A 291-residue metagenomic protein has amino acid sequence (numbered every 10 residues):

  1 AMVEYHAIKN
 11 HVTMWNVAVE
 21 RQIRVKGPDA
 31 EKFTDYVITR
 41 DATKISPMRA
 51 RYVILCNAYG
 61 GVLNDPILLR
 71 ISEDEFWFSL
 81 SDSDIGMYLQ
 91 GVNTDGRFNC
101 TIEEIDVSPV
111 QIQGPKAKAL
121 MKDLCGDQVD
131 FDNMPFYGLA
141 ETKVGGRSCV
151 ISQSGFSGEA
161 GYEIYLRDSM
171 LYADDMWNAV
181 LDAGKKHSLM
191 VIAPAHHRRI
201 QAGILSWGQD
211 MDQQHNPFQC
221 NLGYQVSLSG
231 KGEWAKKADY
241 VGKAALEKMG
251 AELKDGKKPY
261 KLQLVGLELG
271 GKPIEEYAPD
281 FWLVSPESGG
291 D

Functional and structural regions predicted by a protein language model:
A1, L69-D291: Conserved, structured C-terminal
A1-L55, G61: Acidic, proline/glycine-enriched N-terminal capping motif
K9, V19, L63, I71-D74 (+1 more regions): Short, well-ordered loop/turn elements at secondary-structure boundaries
N16, D65, E163: Acidic active-site catalytic centers that drive phospho-/nucleotidyl reactions and related ester hydrolyses
R24-I38, N64-L68, P115-G126: Charged, low-complexity, helix/coiled-coil-prone segments
Y36, R40-G91, D95: Well-ordered mid-protein domain cores that form the structural environment of catalytic cofactors
